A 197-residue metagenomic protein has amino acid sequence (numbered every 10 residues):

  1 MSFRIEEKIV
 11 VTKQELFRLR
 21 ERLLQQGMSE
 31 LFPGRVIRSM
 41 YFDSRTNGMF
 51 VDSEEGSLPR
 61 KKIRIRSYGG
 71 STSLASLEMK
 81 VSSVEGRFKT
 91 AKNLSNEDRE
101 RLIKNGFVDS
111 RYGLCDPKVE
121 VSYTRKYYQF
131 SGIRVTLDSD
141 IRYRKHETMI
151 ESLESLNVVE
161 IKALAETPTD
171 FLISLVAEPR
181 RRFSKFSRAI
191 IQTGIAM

Functional and structural regions predicted by a protein language model:
M1-M197: Phosphate-end processing signature that detects enzymes handling 5′-triphosphorylated RNA and polyphosphate
